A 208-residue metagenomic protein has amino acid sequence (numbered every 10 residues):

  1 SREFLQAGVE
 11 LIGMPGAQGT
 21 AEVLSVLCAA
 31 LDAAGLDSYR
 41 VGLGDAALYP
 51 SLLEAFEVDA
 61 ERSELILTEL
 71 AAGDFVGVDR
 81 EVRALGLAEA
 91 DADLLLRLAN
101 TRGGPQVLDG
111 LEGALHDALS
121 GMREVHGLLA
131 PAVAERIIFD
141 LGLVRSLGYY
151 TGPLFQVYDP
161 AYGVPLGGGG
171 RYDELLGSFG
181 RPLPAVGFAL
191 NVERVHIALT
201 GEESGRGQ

Functional and structural regions predicted by a protein language model:
S1-D37, G77-Q208: Positively charged, Gly/Ser-enriched RNA/tRNA-binding surfaces
E3-A7, L43-S51: Short, conserved phosphate-binding/catalytic loop or strand-edge motifs used in phosphoryl-/nucleotidyl-transfer
V26-A33, A47-E57: Hydrophobic mid-domain F-helix/FG-region of cytochrome P450s
A47-L48, E69-L70, S146: Short secondary-structure capping/turn micro-motifs that flank functional sites
E57-E81, D159: Acidic, His- and aromatic-enriched active-site or binding-groove loops in soluble protein domains that engage sugars
